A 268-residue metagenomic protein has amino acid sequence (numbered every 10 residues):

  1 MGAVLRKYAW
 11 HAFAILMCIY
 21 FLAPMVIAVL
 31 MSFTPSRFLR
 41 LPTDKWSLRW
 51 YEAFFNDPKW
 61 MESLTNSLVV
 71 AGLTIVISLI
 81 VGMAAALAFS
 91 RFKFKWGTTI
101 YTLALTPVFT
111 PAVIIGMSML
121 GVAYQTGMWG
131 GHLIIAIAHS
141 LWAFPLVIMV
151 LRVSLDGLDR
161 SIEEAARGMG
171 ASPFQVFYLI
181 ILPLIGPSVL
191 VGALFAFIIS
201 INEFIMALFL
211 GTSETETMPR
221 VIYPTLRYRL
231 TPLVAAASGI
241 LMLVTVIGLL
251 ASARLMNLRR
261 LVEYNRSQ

Functional and structural regions predicted by a protein language model:
M1-D57, E62-T65, V69, A251-Q268: N-terminal, non-cleaved signal-anchor transmembrane helix
M1-K7, G72-A104, G121, F177 (+1 more regions): Transmembrane-helix boundary motif in ABC transporter permease subunits
G2-K7, S36-F38, Y51-K59, I201-A251 (+1 more regions): Interhelical loop and adjacent transmembrane-helix boundary motif in polytopic membrane transport permeases
A3-A12, W96, R152-E163, R167 (+2 more regions): C-terminal transmembrane helix and the adjacent membrane-cytosol boundary/short C-terminal tail of inner/organellar
A12-F13, C18-M25, G116, S140-L141 (+3 more regions): Transmembrane alpha-helices
F33, P58-F89, L241: Transmembrane alpha-helix signature in integral membrane proteins
L39, T43, L48, W96-G97 (+3 more regions): Membrane-interfacial helix termini and adjacent extracytoplasmic/periplasmic loops of multi-pass transporters
E62-V69, S118, V122-L146, G186-S188 (+2 more regions): Loop-to-helix entry region at the N-terminal start of transmembrane alpha-helices in multi-pass membrane transporters
